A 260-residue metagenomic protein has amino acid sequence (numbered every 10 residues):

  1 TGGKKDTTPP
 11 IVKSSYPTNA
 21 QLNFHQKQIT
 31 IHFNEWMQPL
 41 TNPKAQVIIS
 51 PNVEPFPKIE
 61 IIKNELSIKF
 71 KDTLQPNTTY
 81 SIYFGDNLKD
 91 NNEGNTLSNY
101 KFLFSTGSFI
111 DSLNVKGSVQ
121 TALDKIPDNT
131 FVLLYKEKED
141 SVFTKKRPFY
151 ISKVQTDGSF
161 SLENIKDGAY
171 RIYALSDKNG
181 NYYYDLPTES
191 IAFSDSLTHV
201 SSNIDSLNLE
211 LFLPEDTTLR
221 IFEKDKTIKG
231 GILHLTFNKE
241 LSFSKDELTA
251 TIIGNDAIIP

Functional and structural regions predicted by a protein language model:
T1-D157, S161-L175, P187-F193, H199 (+1 more regions): Acidic, low-complexity Ser/Thr/Gly/Pro-rich repeat segments typical of extracellular/periplasmic and surface-exposed
N181: Acidic carboxylate motifs that coordinate Ca2+ or other divalent cations, activating on Asp/Glu
Y184: An amphipathic, aromatic/His-enriched active-site/gating alpha helix that lines ligand/cofactor pockets
V200-L207: Extracellular interaction modules
